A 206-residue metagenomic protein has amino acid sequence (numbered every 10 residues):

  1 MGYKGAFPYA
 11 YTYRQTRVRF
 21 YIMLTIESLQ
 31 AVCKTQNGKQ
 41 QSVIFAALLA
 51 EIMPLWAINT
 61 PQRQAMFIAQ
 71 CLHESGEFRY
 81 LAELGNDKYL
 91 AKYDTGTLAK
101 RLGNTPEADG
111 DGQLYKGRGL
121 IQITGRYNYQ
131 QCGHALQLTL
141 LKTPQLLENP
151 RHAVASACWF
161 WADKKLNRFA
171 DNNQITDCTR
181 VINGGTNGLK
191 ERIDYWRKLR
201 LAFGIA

Functional and structural regions predicted by a protein language model:
M1-A47, D194, L201-A206: Extracellular cell-wall/glycan-interacting regions and their flexible linkers
Y21-I44, L48, F67-F160: Peptidoglycan-targeting cell-wall enzymes and recognition modules
M23, T60-A69, N172-C178: Alpha-helical scaffolds flanking conserved acidic
A50, I68-C71, C158, T179 (+2 more regions): Non-transmembrane alpha-helical segments in soluble domains of secreted/periplasmic/extracellular proteins
A50-Q62: Helix-loop segments that flank and shape redox-cofactor active sites
C71-E74, A170-G188: Acidic helix/loop microenvironments that form the catalytic cleft of cell-wall polysaccharide enzymes
K88, D94, L189, I193-F203: Extracytoplasmic, non-cytosolic globular domains
H152-V154, D163-A170: Proteins synthesized as precursors that undergo proteolytic processing into mature forms
